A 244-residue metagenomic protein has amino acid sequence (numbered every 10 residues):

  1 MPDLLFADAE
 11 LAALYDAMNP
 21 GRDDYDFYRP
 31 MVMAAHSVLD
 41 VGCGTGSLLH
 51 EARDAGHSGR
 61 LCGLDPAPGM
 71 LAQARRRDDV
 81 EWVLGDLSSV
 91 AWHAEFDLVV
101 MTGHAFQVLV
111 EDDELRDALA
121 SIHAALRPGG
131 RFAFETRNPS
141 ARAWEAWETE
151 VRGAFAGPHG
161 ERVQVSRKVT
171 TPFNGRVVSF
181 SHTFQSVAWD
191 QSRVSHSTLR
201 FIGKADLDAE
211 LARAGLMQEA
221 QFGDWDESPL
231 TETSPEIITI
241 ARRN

Functional and structural regions predicted by a protein language model:
M1-H36: Conserved class I S-adenosyl-L-methionine
A35-G44: Conserved class I S-adenosyl-L-methionine
G46-S89: Class I SAM-dependent methyltransferase SAM/SAH-binding core
S88-L98: A short acidic, Gly/Pro-enriched loop at the edge of an enzyme's catalytic core that lines a small-molecule cofactor
D97-D113: A short SAM/SAH-binding and catalytic strip from SAM-dependent methyltransferases
R116-P128: A short glycine-rich, Lys/Arg-flanked "PGG" loop and its adjoining helix->strand segment in the class I
A133-D208: SAM-dependent methyltransferase
T198-N244: C-terminal lobe and adjacent flexible extensions of AdoMet/dcAdoMet transferase-like proteins
